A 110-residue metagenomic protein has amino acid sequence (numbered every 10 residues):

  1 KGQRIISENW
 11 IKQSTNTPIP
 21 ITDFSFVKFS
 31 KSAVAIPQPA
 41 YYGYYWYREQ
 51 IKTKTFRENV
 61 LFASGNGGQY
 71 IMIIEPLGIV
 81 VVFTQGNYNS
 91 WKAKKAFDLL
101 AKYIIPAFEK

Functional and structural regions predicted by a protein language model:
K1-N9, N16: Bacterial peptidoglycan biogenesis and beta-lactam-recognition machinery
Q3-I6, Q38, A96: Short acidic-hydrophobic sequence patches enriched in Asp/Glu that either
I11-T15, G43, Y47, A101 (+1 more regions): Non-transmembrane alpha-helical segments in soluble domains of secreted/periplasmic/extracellular proteins
T17-V80: Active-site Gly/Thr loop motif
A63-K110: Structured C-terminal helix/loop/strand segments within mature extracytoplasmic catalytic/sensor domains
